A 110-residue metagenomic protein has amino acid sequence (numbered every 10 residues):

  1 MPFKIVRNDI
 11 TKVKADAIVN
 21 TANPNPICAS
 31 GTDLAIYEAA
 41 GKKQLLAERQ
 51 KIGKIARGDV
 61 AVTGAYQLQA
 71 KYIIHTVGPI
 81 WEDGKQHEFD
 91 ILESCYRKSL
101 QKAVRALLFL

Functional and structural regions predicted by a protein language model:
M1-L110: Macrodomain-like recognition of ADP-ribose-binding/processing modules
